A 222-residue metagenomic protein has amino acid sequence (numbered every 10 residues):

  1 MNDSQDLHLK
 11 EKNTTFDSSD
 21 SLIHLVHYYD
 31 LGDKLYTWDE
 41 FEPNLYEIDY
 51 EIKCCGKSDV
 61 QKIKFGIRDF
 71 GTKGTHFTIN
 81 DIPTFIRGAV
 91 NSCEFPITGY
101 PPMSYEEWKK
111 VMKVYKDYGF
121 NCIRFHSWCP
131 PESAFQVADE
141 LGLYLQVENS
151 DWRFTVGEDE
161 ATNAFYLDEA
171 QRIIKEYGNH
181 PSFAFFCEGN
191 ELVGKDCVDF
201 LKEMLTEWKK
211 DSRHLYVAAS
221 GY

Functional and structural regions predicted by a protein language model:
M1-H126, G142, E169, A184-F185 (+1 more regions): Secreted/periplasmic carbohydrate-active enzymes, especially glycoside hydrolases
C122-Y222: Substrate-binding/catalytic cleft of secreted carbohydrate-active enzymes, primarily glycoside hydrolases
